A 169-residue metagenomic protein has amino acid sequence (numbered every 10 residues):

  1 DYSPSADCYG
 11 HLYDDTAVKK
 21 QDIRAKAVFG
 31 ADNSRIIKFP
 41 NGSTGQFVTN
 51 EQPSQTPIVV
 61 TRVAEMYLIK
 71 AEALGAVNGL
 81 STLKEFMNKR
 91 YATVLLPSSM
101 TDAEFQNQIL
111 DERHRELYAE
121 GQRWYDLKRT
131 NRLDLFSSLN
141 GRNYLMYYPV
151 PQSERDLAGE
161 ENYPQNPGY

Functional and structural regions predicted by a protein language model:
D1-P4, Y9-Y169: Acidic/polar-rich alpha-helix caps and helix-coil junctions
